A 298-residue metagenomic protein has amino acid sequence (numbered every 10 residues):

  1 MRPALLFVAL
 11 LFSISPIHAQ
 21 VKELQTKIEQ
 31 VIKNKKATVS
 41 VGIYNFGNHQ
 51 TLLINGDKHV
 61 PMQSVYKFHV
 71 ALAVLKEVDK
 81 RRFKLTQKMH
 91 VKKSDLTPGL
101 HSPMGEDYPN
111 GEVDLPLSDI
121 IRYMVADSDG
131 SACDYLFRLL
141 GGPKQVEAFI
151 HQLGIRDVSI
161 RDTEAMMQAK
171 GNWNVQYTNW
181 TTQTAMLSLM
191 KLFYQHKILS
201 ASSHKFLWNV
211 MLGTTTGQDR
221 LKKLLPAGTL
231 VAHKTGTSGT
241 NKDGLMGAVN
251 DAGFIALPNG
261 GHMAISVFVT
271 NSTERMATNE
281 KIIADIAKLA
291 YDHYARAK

Functional and structural regions predicted by a protein language model:
M1-K22: Bacterial Sec-dependent N-terminal signal peptides
I17-P61, G239: Beta-lactamase-like hydrolase cores
Q20-E29, R138-L139, P143-K144, S188 (+2 more regions): Structured C-terminal helix/loop/strand segments within mature extracytoplasmic catalytic/sensor domains
H49, P61-M89, M124, I265: Active-site SXXK
K76-L96, P143, E147, S200-H204: Short, well-structured active-site flanking segments
L85-S102, L140-G141, E164-M167, V210: Acidic helix-start/capping segments at beta-turn-to-alpha-helix junctions
L96-D134, N179: Conserved catalytic neighborhood of penicillin-recognizing serine enzymes
V113, D134-I198: Mid-domain, small-residue-enriched loop/turn segments at the edges of structured enzyme/sensor domains
